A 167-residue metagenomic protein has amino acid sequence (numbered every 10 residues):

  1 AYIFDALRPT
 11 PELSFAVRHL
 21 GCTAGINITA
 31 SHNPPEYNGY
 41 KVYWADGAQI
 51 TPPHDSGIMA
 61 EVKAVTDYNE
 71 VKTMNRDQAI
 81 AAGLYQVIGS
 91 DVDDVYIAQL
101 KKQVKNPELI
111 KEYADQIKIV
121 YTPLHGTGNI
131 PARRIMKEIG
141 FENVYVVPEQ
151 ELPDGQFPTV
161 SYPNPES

Functional and structural regions predicted by a protein language model:
A1-A45: Ferredoxin-reductase
N38-S167: Gly/Ser/Thr-enriched, mixed-charge loops and adjacent short helices that form phosphate/oxyanion-binding elements
